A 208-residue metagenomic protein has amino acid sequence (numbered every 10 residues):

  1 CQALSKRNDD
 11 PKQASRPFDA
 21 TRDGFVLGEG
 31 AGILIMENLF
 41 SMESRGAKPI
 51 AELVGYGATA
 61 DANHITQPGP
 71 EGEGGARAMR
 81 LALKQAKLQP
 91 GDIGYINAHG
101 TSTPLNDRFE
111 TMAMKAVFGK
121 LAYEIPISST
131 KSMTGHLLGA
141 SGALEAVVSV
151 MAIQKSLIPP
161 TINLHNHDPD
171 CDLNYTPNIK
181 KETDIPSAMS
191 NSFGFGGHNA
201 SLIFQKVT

Functional and structural regions predicted by a protein language model:
C1-S41, S141-T208: Conserved beta-strand-centric core segments of catalytic alpha/beta enzyme folds
D9-A86, Y95: Condensing-enzyme catalytic core mediating Claisen C-C bond formation in acyl metabolism
K12-A20, A60, Y123-S132, D184: Glycine/charged-rich beta-loop-alpha catalytic/anionic-binding loops adjacent to active sites
A14, L27, A31, P49-E52 (+8 more regions): General structural feature for long, well-ordered alpha-helical segments within catalytic domains of soluble enzymes
I35, L53, I93, A98-H99 (+2 more regions): Conserved small-residue
K48-Y56, G91-A98, I125-K131, P160-H167: Beta-strand segments within the central parallel beta-sheet cores of soluble alpha/beta enzyme folds
N63-G72, T101-F118, L137-L144, N174-P177: Short glycine/threonine-rich loop-to-helix capping motif typified by GTGT followed within a few residues by an Asp-Pro
A78-A86, A113, V117, S149 (+1 more regions): Stable alpha-helical structural segments in soluble proteins, enriched in small hydrophobic residues
